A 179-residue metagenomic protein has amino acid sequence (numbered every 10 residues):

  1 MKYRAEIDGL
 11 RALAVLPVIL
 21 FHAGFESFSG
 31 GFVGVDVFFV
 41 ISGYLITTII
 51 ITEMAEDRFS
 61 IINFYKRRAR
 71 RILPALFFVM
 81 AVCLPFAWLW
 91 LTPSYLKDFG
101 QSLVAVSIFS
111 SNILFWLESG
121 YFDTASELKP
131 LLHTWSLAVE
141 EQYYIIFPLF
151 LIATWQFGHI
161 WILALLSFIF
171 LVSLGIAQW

Functional and structural regions predicted by a protein language model:
M1-W179: Membrane-interface helix/loop caps of multi-pass membrane proteins
